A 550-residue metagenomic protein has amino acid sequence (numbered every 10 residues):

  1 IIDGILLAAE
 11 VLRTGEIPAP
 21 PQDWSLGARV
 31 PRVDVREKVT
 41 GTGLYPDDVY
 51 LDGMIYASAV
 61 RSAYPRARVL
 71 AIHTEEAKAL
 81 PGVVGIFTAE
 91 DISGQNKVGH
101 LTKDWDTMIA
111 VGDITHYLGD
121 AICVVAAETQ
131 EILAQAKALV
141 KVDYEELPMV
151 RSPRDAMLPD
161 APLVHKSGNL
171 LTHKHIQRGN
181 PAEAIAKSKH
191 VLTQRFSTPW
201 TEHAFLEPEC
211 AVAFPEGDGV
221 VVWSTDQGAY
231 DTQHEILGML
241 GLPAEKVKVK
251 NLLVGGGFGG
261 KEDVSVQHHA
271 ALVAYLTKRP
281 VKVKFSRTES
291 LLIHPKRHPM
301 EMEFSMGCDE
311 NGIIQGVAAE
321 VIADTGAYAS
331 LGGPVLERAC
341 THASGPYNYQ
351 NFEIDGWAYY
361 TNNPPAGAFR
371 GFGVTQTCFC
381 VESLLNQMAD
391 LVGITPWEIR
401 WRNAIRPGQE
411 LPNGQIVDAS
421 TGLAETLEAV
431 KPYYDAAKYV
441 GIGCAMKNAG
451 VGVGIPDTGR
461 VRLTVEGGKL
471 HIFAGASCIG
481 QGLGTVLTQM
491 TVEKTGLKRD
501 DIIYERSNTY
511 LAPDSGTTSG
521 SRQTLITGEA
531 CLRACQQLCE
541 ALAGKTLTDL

Functional and structural regions predicted by a protein language model:
I2-H173, V191-Q194, L276: Flexible, low-hydrophobicity surface segments
I2-Y45, L427-Y439, R462-F473, G528 (+2 more regions): Intrinsic disorder at enzyme termini
A28-T40, L170-A211, P299-S383, V451-D457: Glycine-rich loop/linker segments at domain edges
A59-A89, V124-D143, A211-T277, P334-H342 (+6 more regions): Alpha-helical support elements that line or immediately flank enzyme active sites and cofactor-binding pockets
I92, D226-A229, L253-G257, F285-P295 (+6 more regions): Acidic, glycine-rich active-site loops and adjacent beta-strand->loop/helix elements that engage anionic groups
N96-L101, Q135-L139, Q233-E235, F258-V264 (+9 more regions): Short acidic, glycine/serine/threonine-rich loops at helix termini
A121, A127-T129, K278-G326, G528-L550: Phosphate/diphosphate-binding loops
P159-L240, N403-K469, C478, L550: Helix-loop-helix junctions that connect adjacent transmembrane helices in secondary transporters/permeases, recognized
